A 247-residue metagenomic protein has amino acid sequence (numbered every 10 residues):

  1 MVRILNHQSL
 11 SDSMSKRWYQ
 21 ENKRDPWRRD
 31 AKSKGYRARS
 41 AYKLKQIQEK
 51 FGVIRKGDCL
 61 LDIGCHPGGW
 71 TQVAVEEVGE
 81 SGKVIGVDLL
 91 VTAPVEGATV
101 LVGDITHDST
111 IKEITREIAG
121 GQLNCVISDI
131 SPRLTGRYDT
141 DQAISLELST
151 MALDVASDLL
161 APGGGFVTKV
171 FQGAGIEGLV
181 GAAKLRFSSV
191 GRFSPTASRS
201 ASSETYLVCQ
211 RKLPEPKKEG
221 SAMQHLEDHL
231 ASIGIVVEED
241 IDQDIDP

Functional and structural regions predicted by a protein language model:
D12-R39, Q46-V53, S200-P247: SAM/dcSAM-binding transferase cores
I54, V78-G79, I118-A119, L159-L160: A generic alpha-to-beta junction signature in SAM-dependent methyltransferases
K56-H66: Conserved class I S-adenosyl-L-methionine
D58, G82, G164: Glycine-centered, small-residue-biased loops immediately flanking beta-strands in adenine/cofactor-binding cores
P67-E80: Conserved SAM-binding loop of SAM-dependent methyltransferases across substrates and taxa, primarily the Class I
K83-D88: Conserved SAM-binding motif I beta-strand of class I
L89-R133: S-adenosyl-L-methionine
V95-A98, Y138-P216: C-terminal substrate-binding/active-site "lid" region of AdoMet-derived donor-dependent transferases
